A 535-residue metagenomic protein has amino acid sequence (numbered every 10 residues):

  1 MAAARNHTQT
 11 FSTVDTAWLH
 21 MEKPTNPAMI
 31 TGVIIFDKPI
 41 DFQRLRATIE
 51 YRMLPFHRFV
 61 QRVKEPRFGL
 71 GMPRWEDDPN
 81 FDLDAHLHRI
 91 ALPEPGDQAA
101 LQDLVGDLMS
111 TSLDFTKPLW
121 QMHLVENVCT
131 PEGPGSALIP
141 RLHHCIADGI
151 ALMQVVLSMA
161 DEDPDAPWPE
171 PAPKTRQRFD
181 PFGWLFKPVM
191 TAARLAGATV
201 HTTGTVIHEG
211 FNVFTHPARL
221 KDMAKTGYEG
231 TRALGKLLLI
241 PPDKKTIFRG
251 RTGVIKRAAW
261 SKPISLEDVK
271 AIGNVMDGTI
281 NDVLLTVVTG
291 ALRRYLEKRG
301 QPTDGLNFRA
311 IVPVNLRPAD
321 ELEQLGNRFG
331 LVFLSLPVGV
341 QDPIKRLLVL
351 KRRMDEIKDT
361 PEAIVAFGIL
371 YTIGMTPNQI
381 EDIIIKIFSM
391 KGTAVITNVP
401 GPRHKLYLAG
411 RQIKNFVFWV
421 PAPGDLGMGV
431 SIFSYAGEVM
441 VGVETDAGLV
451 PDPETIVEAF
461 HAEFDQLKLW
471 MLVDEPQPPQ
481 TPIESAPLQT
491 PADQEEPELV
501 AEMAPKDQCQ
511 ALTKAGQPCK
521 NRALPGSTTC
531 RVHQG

Functional and structural regions predicted by a protein language model:
M1-V14, M21-K23, P27, T31-L426 (+2 more regions): Soluble acyl-CoA-dependent acyltransferase catalytic core bearing the H(X)4D motif
Q480-G535: Intrinsically disordered, low-complexity regulatory regions of eukaryotic proteins
